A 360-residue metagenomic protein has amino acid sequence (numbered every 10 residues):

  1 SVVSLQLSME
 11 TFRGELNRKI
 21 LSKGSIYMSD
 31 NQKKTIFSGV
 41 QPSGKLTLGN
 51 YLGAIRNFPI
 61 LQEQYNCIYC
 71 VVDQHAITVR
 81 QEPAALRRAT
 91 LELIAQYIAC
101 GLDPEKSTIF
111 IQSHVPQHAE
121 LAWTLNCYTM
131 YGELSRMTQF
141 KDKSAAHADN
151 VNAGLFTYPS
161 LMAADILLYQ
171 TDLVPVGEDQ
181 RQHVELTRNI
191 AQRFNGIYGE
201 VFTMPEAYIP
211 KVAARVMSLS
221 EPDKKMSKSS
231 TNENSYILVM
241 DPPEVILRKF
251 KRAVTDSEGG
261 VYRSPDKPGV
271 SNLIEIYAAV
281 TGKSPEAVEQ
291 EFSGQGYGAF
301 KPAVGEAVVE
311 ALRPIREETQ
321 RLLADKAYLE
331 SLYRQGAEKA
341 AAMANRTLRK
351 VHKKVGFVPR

Functional and structural regions predicted by a protein language model:
S1-M9, K23-Y27: Short, basic, low-complexity termini and linkers enriched in Ser/Thr/Gly/Pro that act as targeting/leader peptides
S29-F37, P42-A164, A307-E310, Q320: N-terminal Rossmann-like or analogous alpha/beta NTP/dinucleotide-binding catalytic cores that position adenine
V40-P42, D73-H75, D172-L173, S230 (+1 more regions): Short, histidine-centered active-site or binding-site loop motifs used for metal coordination, general acid-base
N50, Q182, R188-R360: Conserved nucleotide- and phosphate/pyrophosphate-binding catalytic cores in adenylate/nucleotidyl-handling enzymes
Y97, L125, D179, D223 (+1 more regions): Divalent metal-coordination and catalytic microenvironments
Y131-S135, L168-P175, A278-V288, R316: Short helix-capping/linker segments at secondary-structure and domain boundaries
D142-F194, Y198, S218: Internal, conserved structured core segments that host functional sites
